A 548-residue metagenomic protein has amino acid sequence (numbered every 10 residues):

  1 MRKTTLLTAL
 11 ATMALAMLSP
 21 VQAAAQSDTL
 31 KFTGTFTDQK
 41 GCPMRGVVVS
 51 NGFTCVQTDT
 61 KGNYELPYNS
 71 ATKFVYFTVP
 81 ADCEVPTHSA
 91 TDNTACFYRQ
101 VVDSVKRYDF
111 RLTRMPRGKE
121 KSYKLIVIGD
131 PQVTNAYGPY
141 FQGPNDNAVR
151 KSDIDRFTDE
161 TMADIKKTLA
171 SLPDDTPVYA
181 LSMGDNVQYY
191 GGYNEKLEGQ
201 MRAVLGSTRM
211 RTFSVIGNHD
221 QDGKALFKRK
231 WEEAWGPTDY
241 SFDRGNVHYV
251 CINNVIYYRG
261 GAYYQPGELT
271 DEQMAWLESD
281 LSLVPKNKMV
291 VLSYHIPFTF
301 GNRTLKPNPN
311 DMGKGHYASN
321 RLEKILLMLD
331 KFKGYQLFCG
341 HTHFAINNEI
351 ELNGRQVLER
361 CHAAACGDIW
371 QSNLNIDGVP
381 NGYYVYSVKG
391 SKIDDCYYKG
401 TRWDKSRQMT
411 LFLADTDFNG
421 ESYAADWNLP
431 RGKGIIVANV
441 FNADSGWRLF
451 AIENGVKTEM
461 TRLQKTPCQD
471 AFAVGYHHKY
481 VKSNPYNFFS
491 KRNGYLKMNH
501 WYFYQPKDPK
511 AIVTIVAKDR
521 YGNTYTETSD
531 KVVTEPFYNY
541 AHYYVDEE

Functional and structural regions predicted by a protein language model:
M1-T29: Bacterial Sec-dependent N-terminal signal peptides
S27, K31, K40, D82-N194 (+1 more regions): N-terminal active-site segment of His-dependent metallophosphoesterases
S27-T29, T35, K40, G46-Q57: Short amphipathic beta-strand segments in non-cytosolic proteins
F53-P67, R462-Q464: Short, acidic Ser/Thr/Gly-rich low-complexity loop/linker segments typical of extracellular and cell-surface proteins
E65-V75: Short Pro-Gly-centered beta-turn/loop motif in secreted/extracellular proteins
A81-H88, A95-V102, G191-P285, N308-Q336 (+2 more regions): Extended active-site neighborhood of metal-dependent phosphoesterases/phosphodiesterases
R355-A443, W447-N454, M498-T528: Binuclear metal-dependent phosphoesterase catalytic core
C468-Y504: Aromatic sugar-binding surface patches on proteins that engage polysaccharides or sugar-phosphate polymers
